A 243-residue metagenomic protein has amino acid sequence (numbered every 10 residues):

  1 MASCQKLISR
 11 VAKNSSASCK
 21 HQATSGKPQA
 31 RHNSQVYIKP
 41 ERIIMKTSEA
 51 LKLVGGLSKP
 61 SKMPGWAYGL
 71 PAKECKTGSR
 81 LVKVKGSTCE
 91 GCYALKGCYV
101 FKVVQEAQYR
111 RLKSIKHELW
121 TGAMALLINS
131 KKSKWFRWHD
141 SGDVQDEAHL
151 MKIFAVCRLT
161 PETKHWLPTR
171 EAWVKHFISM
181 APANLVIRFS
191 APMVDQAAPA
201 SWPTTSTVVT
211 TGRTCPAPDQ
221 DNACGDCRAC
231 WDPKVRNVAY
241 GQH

Functional and structural regions predicted by a protein language model:
A2-S15, C19-K20, Y37-H243: Class I S-adenosyl-L-methionine
